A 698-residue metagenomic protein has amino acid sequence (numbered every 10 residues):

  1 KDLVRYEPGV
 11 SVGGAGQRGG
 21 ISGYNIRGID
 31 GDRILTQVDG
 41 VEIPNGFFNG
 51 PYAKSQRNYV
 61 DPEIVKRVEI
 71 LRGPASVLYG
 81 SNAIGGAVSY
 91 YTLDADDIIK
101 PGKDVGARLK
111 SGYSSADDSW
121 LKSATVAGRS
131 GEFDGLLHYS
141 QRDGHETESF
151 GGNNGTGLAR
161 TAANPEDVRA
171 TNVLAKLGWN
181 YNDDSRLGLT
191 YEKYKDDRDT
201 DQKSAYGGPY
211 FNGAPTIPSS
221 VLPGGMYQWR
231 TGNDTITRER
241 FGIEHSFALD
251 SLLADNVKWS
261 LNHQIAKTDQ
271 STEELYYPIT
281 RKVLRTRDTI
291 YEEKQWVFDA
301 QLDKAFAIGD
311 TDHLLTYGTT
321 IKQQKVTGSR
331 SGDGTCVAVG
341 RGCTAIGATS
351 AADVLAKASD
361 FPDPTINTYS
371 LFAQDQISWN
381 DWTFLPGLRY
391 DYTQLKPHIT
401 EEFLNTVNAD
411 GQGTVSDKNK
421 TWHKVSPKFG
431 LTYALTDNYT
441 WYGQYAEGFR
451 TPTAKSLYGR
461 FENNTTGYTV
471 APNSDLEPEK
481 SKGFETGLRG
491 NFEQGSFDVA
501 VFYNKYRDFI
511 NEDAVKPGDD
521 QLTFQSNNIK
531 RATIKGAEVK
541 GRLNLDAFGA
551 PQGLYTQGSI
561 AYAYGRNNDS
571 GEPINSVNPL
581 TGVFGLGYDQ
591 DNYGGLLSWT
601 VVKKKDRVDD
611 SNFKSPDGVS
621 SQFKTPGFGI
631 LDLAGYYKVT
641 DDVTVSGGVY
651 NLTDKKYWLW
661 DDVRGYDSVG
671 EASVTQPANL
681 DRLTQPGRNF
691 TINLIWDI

Functional and structural regions predicted by a protein language model:
K1-K100, S204, T486: Acidic, small-polar-rich N-terminal luminal/periplasmic segments of exported/outer-membrane proteins
G46, F449, F502-R507, L554 (+2 more regions): C-terminal beta-signal and adjacent terminal beta-strands/loops of Gram-negative outer-membrane beta-barrel proteins
D96-D97, D104-K110, S114, L121 (+2 more regions): Periplasmic-side early beta-strands and strand-to-turn transitions of outer-membrane beta-barrels
D184-L252, A266-P278, L284-E292: Flexible loop and strand-edge segments within Gram-negative outer membrane beta-barrel domains
K195-D197, K203-S204, K267, Q394-N408 (+7 more regions): Surface-exposed extracellular loop regions of Gram-negative outer-membrane beta-barrel proteins, predominantly
S219-D250, D360-I366, S416-S426, G430 (+6 more regions): Outer-membrane beta-barrel signature, preferentially recognizing the C-terminal barrel domain of Gram-negative
D312-T436, E462: Signature of Gram-negative outer-membrane beta-barrel scaffolds
S378-F384, T393, S496-I510, P517-D610 (+1 more regions): Gram-negative outer-membrane beta-barrel transporters
